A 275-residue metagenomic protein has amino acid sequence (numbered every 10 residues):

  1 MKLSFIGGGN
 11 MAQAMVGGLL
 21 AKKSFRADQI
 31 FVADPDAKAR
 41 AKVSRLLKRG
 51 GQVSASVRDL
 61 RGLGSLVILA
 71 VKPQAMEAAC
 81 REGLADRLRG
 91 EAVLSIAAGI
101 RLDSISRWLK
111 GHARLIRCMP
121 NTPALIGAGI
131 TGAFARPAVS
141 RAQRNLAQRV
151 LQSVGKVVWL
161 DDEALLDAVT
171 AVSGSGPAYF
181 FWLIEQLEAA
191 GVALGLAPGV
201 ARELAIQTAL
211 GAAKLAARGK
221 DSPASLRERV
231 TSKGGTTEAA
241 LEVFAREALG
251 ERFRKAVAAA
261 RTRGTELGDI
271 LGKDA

Functional and structural regions predicted by a protein language model:
M1-G62, L66, V192-L194: NAD(P)+-binding Rossmann beta1-loop-alpha1 motif at the extreme N-terminus of oxidoreductases
M15, L19, R40-V43, A79-G83 (+2 more regions): Hydrophobic packing residues within well-ordered alpha-helices of enzyme cores
I30, R40, L60, A197-L204 (+2 more regions): Small-residue helix-packing motif on alpha-helices
F31, L47, V57-A133, P137: Rossmann-like NAD(P)(H) cofactor-binding subdomain of soluble oxidoreductases
S104-R114, I130-A168, Y179-K220, R263: Internal alpha-helical scaffold of NAD(P)-dependent oxidoreductase catalytic cores
L165-A171, P223-E228: Short pre-catalytic strand/loop immediately N-terminal to key active-site residues, enriched for Gly-Thr
I206-A275: NAD(P)-dependent Rossmann-like dehydrogenase/reductase catalytic/cofactor-binding core
